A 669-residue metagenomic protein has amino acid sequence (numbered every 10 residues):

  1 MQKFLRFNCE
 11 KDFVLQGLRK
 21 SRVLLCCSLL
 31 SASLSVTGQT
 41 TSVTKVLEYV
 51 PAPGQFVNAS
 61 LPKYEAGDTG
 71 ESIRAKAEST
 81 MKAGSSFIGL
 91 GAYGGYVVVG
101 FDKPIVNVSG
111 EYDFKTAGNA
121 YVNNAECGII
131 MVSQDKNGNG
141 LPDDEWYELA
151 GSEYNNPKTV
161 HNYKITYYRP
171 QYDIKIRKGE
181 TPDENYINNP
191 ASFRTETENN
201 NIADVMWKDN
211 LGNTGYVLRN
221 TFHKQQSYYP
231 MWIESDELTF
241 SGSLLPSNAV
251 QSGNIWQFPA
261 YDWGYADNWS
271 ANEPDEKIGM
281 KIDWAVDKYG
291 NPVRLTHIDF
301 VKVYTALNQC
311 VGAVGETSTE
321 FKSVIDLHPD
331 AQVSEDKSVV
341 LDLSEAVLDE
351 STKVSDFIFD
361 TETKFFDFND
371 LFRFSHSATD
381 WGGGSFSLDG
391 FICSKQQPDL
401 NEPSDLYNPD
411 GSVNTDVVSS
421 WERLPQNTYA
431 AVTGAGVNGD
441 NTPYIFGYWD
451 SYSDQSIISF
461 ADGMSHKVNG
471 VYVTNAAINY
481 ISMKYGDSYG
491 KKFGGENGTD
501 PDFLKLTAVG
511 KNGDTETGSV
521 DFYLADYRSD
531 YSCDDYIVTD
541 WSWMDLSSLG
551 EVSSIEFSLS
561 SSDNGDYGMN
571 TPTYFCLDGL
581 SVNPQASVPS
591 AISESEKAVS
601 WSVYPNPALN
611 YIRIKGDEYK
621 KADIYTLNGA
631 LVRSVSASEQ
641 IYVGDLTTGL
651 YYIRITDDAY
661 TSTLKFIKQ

Functional and structural regions predicted by a protein language model:
R6-F7, K20, A591-Q669: C-terminal outer-membrane/trafficking sorting elements
L24-S33: Bacterial N-terminal signal peptides
Q39-G84, D336-S459, G463: N-terminal targeting leaders for non-cytosolic proteins
T69-D135: Short N-terminal edge-element motif at the start of the domain
A92-V106, W449-S465: Short beta-strands within extracellular/lumenal beta-sheet-rich domains
V122-G128, S482-L506: Short coil-to-beta strand junction motifs in C2/discoidin
K136-E145, Y163, P607: Acidic, glycine-anchored loop motifs typical of Ca2+
E180-K337, L341-E345, T499-V588: Terminal, low-complexity interaction segments
